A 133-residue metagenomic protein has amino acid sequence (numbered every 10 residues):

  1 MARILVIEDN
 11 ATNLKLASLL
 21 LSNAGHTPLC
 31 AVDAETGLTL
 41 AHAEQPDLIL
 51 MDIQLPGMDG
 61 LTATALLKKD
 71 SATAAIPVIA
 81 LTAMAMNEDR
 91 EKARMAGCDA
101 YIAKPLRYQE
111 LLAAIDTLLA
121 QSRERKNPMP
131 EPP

Functional and structural regions predicted by a protein language model:
K15-N23: Charged docking surfaces used in two-component/phosphorelay signaling
G25-V32, L40: Short hydrophobic/Thr-rich beta-strand motif most characteristic of the beta2 strand and flanking loop of CheY-like
C30, L55-M58, N87, M95: Residue-level signal for the "D+5" position in two-component response regulator receiver
E44-L50, L55: Active-site beta3 strand of CheY-like receiver
L106-D116: C-terminal output helix
